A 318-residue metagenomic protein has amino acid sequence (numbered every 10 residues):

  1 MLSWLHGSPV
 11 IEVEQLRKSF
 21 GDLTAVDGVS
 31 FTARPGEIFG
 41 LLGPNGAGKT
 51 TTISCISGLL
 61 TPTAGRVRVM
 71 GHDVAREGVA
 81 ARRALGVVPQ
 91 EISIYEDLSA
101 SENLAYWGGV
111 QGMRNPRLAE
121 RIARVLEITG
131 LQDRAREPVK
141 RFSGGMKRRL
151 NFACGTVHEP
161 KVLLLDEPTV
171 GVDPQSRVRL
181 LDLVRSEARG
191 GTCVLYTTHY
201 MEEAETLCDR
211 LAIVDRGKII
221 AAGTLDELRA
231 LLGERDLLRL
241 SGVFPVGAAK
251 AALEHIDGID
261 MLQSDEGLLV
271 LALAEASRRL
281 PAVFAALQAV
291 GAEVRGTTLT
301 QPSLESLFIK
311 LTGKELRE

Functional and structural regions predicted by a protein language model:
G65-R76, A80-A81: Conserved ABC transporter NBD signature motif
A105, G109-G112, P116-R134: Conserved ABC ATPase "signature" region
F152: Hydrophobic anchor residue at the start of the ABC signature
E159: Conserved catalytic motifs of ABC-family nucleotide-binding domains
L163-D166: Catalytic Walker B motif of ABC-type/P-loop ATPase nucleotide-binding domains
L181-A274: ABC transporter nucleotide-binding domain
